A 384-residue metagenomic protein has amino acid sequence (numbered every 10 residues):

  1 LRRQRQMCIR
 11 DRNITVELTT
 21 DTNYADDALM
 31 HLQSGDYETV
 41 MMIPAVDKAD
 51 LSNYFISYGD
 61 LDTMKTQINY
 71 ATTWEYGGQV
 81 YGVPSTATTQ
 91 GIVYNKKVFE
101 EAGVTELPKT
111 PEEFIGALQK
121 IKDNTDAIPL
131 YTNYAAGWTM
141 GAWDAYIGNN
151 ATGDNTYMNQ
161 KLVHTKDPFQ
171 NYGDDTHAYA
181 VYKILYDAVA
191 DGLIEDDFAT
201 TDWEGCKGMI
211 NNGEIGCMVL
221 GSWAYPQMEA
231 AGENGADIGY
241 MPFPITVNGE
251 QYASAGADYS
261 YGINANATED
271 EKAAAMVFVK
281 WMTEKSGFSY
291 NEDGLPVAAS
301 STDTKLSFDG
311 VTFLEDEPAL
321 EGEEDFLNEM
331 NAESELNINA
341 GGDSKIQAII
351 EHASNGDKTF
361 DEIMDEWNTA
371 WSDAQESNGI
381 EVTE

Functional and structural regions predicted by a protein language model:
R2-I9: Short, small-residue-biased leader/transition segments that mark boundaries at the very start of proteins
R3, E17, S254, P296-D303 (+1 more regions): C-terminal capping/gating helix-and-loop segments adjacent to ligand/active sites or protein-protein/ligand interfaces
L18-D27, P111-I115, D197-N211: Short helix-initiation/N-cap motifs at beta->coil->alpha
I43-V93, K97-E100, I115, D123 (+1 more regions): Hinge/lid segment of periplasmic solute-binding proteins
S57-T72, N150-A180, A230-E233, I245-A253 (+2 more regions): Short, solvent-exposed loop/beta-turn-alpha elements that line the ligand-binding surface or hinge of extracytoplasmic
V80, A102, D191, A230-P296: Extracytoplasmic/periplasmic substrate-recognition and gating elements
Q90, I115-D167, I215: Extracytoplasmic/periplasmic solute-binding protein
Q119, V163-F198: Glycine-centered hinge/linker elements that transmit conformational signals in sensory and ligand-binding systems
